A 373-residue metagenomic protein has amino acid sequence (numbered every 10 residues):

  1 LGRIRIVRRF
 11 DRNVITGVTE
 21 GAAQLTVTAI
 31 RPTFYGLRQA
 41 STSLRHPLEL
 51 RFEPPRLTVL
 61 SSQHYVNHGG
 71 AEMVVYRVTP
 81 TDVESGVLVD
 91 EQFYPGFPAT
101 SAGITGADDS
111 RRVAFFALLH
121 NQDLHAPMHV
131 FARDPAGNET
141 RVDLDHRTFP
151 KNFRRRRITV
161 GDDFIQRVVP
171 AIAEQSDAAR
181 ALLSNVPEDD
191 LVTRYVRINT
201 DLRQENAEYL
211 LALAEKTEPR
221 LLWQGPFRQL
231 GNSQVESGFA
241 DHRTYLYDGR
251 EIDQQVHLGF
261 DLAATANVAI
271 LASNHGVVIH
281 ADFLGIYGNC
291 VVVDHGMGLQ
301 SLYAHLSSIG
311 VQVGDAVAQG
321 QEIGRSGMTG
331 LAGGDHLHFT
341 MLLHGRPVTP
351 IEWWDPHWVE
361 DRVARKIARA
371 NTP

Functional and structural regions predicted by a protein language model:
L1-R12, T105-F115: Aromatic sugar-binding surface patches on proteins that engage polysaccharides or sugar-phosphate polymers
R12-G21, A117-H125: Surface-exposed, short loops/turns at beta-strand junctions within beta-sandwich domains
G21-I30, M128-R133: Internal, hydrophobic beta-strand segments that form the core of beta-sheet-rich folds
I30-R38, R133-N138: Short, solvent-exposed loop/turn segments at the edges of extracellular beta-sandwich modules
R38-R45, E139-D143: Extracellular and select intracellular beta-sandwich modules with Ser/Thr-enriched, small-residue motifs on
L44-L57: Proline/serine/threonine-rich low-complexity linkers at boundaries of modular beta-sandwich domains
S61-Q63, A71-M73, V78, V83-G238: Non-catalytic extracellular/periplasmic "stalk" and linker regions immediately N-terminal to catalytic or recognition
P226-T372: Catalytic cores of peptidoglycan-degrading enzymes
